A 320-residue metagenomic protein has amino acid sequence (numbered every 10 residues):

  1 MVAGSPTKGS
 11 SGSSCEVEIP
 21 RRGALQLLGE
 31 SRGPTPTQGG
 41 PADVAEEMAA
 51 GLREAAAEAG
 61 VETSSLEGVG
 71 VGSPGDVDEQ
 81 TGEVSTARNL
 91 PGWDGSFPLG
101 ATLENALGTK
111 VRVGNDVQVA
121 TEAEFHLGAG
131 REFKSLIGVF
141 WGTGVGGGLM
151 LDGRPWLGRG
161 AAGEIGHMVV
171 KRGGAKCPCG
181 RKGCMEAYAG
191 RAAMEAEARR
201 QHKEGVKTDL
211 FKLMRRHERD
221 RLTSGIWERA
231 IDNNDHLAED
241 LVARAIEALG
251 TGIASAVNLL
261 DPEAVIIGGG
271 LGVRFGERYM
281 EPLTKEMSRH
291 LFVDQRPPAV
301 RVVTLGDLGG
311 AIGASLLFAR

Functional and structural regions predicted by a protein language model:
M1-G68, D78-E83, A101-V111, A123-F133 (+1 more regions): ATP-binding/phosphotransfer module of carbohydrate and carboxylate kinases, centering on a glycine-rich
S14, G70-P74, G138-G144, G148-M150 (+1 more regions): Short beta-strand segments
G29-G33, R88, R159: Short hydrophobic alpha-helix segments
G82-S96: A charged helix-plus-loop insertion that forms the helical arch/lid used to bind and gate nucleic-acid substrates
D116, G142, A314: Active-site glycine-centered loops adjacent to acidic/histidine catalytic or metal-binding residues that shape
V117-T121: Active-site-adjacent loop/helix segments that line or gate small-molecule/cofactor pockets in enzymes
A162-V170: Short, intrinsically disordered, charge-biased short linear motifs at domain edges
